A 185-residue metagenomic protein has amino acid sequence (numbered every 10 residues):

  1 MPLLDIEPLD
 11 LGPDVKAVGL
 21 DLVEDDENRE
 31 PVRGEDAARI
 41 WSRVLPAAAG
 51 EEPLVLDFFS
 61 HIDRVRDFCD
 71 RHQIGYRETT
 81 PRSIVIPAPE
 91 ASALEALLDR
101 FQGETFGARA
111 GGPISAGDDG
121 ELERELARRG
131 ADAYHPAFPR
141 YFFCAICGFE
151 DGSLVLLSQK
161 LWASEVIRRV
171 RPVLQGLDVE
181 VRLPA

Functional and structural regions predicted by a protein language model:
M1-A185: Structured alpha/beta or helical-core interaction and ligand-binding surfaces enriched in interleaved
